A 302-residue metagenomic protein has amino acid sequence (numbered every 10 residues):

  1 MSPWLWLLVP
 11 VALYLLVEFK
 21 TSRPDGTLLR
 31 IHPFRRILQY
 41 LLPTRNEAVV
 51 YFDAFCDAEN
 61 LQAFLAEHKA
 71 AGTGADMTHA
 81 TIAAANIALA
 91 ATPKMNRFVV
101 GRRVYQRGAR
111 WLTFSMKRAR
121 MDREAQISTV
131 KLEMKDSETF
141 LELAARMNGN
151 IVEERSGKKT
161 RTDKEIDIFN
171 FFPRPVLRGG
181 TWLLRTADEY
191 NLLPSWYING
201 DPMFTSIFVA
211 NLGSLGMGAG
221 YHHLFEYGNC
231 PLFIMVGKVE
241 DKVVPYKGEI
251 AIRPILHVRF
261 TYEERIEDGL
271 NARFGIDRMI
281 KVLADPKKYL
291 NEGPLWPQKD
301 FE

Functional and structural regions predicted by a protein language model:
S2-E302: C-terminal catalytic/motor cores of large multi-domain enzyme assemblies
